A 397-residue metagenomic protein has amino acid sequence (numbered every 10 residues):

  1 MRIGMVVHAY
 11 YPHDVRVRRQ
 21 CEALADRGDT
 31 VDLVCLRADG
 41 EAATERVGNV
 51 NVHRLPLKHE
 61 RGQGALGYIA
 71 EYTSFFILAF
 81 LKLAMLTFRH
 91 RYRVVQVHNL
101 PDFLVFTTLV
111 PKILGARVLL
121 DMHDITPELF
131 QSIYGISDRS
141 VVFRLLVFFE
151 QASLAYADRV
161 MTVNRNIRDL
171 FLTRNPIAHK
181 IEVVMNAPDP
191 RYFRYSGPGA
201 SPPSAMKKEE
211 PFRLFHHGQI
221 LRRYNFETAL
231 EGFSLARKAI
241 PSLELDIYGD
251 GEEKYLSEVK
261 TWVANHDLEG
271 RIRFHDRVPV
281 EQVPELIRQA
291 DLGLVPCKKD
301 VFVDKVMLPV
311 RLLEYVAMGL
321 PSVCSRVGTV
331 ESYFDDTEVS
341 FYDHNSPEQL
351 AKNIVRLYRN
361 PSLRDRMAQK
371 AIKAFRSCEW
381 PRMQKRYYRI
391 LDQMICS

Functional and structural regions predicted by a protein language model:
A84, F103-L114, L120, T126 (+2 more regions): Membrane-proximal helix-turn-helix segments that form the acceptor-binding/catalytic region of lipid-linked
N166, A187: Carbohydrate-associated surface elements
L172-T173, A178, P188-A205, E210 (+1 more regions): Acidic anion/phosphate-binding donor-loop and adjacent secondary structure in glycosyltransferase catalytic cores
M206-F233, D246: Conserved donor-binding/catalytic core segment of Leloir-type glycosyltransferases
Y224, E281-L286, G293-L313, C324-S332: Nucleotide-sugar-dependent
S257-P284: Nucleotide-activated donor-binding/catalytic signature segment of Leloir-type glycosyltransferases, i.e., the conserved
D336-P347, R356-S362: Conserved acidic donor-binding segment of nucleotide-sugar-dependent glycosyltransferases
Q349, R356, L363-S377, R389: A short, well-ordered alpha-helix in the C-terminal region of glycosyltransferases
